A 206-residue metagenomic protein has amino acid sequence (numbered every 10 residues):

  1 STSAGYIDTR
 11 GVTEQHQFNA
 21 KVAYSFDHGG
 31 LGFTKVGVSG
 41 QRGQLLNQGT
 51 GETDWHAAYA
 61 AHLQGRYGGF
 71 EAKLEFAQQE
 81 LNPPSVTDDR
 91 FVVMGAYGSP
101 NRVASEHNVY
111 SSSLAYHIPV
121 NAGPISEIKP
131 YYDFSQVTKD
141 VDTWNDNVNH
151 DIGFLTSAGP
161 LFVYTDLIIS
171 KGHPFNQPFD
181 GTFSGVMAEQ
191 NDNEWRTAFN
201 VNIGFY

Functional and structural regions predicted by a protein language model:
S1, V36-R42, G65, L74-Q78 (+4 more regions): Transmembrane beta-barrel strands of outer-membrane/channel proteins
S1-Q48: Aromatic- and glycine-enriched pocket-lining scaffold segments that form the walls of small-molecule binding clefts
S1-T13, Q48-T50, N82-V103, P174-N191: Solvent-exposed loop segments that connect transmembrane elements
E14-F18, W55-Y59, R66, E106-Y110 (+2 more regions): Residues that define the transmembrane beta-barrel architecture of outer-membrane proteins
A20, L114, N191-Y206: Outer-membrane beta-barrel "beta-signal"
D27-T34, G69, I118-I128, G159 (+1 more regions): Short loop/turn motifs that connect adjacent beta-strands in outer-membrane beta-barrel proteins
H28-G30, R42-T50, E71, E80-V86 (+3 more regions): Gram-negative outer-membrane beta-barrel proteins
G32-V38, A61, F70-L74, S112 (+4 more regions): Transmembrane beta-strands of outer-membrane beta-barrel proteins
